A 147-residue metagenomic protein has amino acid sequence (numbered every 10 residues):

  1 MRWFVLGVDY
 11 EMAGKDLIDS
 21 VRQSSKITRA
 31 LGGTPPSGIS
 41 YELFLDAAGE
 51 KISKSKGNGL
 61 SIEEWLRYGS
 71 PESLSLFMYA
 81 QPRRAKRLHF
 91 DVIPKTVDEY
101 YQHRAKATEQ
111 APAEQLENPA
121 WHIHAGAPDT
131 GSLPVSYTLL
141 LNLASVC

Functional and structural regions predicted by a protein language model:
M1-S24, R29-G32: Divalent-metal (Mg2+/Mn2+/Ca2+)-assisted nucleotide/phosphate chemistry catalytic cores
D16-V21, Y41-C147: Catalytic adenosine-cofactor/nucleotide-binding cores of aminoacyl-tRNA synthetases and other
G32-G33, K86: A generic secondary-structure boundary signal that marks alpha-helix termini
P35-G38: Beta-sheet entry/capping signal
